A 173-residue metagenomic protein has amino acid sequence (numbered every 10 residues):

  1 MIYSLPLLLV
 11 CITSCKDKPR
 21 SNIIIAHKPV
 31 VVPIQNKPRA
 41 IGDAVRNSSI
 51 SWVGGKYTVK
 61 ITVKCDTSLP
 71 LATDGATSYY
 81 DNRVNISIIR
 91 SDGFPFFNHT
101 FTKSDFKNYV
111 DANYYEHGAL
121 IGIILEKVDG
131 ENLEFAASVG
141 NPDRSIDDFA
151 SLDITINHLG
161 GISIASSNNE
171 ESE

Functional and structural regions predicted by a protein language model:
M1-S4: Bacterial N-terminal signal peptides that target proteins for export
P6, G55-Y57, Y80-N82, E131-L133 (+1 more regions): Residues at beta-strand starts and edge strands
C15-K18: Bacterial signal peptide processing site
R20-R39: Low-complexity, Pro/Thr/Ser/Glu-rich flexible segments characteristic of extracytoplasmic/periplasmic regions
P33-L125: Surface-exposed acidic loop/strand-edge motifs in secreted or periplasmic proteins that form small linear binding
T100, S104-E173: Extracytoplasmic electrostatic interaction patches
